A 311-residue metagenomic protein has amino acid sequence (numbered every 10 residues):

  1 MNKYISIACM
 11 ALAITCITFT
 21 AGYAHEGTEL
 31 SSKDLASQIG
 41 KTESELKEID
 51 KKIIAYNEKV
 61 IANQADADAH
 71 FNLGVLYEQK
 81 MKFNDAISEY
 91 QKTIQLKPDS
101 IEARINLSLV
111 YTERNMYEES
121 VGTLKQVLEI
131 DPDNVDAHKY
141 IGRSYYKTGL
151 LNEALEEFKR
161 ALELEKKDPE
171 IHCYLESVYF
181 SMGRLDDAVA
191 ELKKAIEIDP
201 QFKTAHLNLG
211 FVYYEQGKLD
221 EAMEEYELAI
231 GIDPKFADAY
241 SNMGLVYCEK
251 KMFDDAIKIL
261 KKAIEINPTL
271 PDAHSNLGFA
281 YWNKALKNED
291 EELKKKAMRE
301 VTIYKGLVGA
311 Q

Functional and structural regions predicted by a protein language model:
M10-I17: Bacterial N-terminal signal peptides
T20-N72, L76-M81: N-terminal leader/linker segments that initiate helical-solenoid repeat arrays
G27-G40, K47, S275-Q311: Terminal, low-structured helical/coil segments at or just beyond the last alpha-helical repeat
S44-E58, K80-K92, E102, E113-Q126 (+7 more regions): Structural signature of tandem alpha-helical TPR/SEL1-like repeats, specifically the intra-repeat loop/turn
A67-D68, I101-E102, V135-D136, P169-E170 (+3 more regions): Helix-start (N-cap) detector for alpha-helical repeat units in TPR-like alpha-solenoids, especially tetratricopeptide
